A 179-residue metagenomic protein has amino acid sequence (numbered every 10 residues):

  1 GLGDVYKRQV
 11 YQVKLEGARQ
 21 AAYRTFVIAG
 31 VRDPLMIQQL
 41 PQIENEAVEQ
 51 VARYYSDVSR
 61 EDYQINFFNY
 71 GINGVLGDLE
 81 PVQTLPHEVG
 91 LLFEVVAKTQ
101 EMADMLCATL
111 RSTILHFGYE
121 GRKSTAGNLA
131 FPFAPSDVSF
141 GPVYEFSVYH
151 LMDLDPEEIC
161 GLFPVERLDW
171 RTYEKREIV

Functional and structural regions predicted by a protein language model:
L2-Y6: Short, small-residue-biased leader/transition segments that mark boundaries at the very start of proteins
V10-V179: C-terminal non-catalytic interaction/assembly regions of soluble proteins
